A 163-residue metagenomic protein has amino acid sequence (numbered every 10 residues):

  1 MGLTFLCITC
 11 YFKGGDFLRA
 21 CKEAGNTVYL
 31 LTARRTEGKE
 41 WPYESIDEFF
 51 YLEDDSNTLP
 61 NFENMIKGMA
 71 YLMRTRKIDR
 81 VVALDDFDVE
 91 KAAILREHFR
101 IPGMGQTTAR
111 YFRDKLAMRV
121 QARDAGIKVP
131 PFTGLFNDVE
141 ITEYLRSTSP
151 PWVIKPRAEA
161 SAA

Functional and structural regions predicted by a protein language model:
M1-T108, V139: ATP-binding N-terminal substructure of ATP-dependent carboxylate-amine bond-forming enzymes
T32, T133-G134: Residue-level recognition of beta-strand->loop/alpha-helix junctions
T36-K39, R110-R113, A160-A162: Short gly/pro/ser/thr-enriched loop/turn and capping motifs at secondary-structure boundaries
E44-D47, L145-S149: Short low-complexity, flexible loop/linker segments enriched in glycine and/or proline with clustered acidic
P102, A125, A158-A162: A short, flexible beta-alpha/helix-coil linker loop
R110-P130, N137-Y144, T148: Glycine-/Pro-rich loop/turn segments that contact NAD(P) or position catalytic residues in Rossmann-like domains
P130-F132, P151-A163: Glycine-rich phosphate-binding loop of ATP-grasp-fold ATP-dependent ligases
